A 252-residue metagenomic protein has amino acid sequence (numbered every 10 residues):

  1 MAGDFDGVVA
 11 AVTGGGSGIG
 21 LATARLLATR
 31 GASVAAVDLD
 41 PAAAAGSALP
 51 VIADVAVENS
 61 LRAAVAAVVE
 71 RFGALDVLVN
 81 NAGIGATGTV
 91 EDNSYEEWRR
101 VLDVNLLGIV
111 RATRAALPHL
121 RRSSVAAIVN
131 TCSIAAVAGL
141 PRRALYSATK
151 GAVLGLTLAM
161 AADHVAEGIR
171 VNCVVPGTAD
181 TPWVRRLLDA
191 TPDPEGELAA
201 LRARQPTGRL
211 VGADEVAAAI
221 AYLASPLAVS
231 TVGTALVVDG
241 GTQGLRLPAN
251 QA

Functional and structural regions predicted by a protein language model:
V79, V165, R170, T231-G233: Short, small/polar-rich loop/turn modules that mediate ligand/substrate recognition or access, typified
T89-V90, S94-L102, L201: Substrate-binding pocket helix/loop in short-chain dehydrogenase/reductase
T113, T149, T157: Active-site helix of classical SDR
P118, A162-A166, V229: Alpha-helical segment proximal to the catalytic Tyr-Lys
S133: Residue(s) in the substrate-gating loop at a strand-loop-helix junction that position the organic substrate next
A138, V232-A252: Short C-terminal tail/terminal secondary-structure segment of NAD(P)H-dependent dehydrogenase/reductase domains
C173, T181, E195-T231, V238-G240: C-terminal helical subdomain
